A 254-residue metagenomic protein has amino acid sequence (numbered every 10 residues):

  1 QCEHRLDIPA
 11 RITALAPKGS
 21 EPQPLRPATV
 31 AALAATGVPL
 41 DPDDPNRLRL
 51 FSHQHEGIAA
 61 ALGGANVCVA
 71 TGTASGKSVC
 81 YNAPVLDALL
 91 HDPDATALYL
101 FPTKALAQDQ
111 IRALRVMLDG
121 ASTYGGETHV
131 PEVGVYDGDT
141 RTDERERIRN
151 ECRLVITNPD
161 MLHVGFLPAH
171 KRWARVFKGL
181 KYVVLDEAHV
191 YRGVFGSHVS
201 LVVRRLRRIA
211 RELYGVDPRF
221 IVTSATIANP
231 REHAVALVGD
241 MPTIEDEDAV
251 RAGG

Functional and structural regions predicted by a protein language model:
Q1-E56, G63-N66, Y124, P131: Helicase-associated low-complexity/disordered flanking segments
P42-A210, I221-T223, H233-L237, T243-G254: Conserved P-loop/Walker A NTP-binding site and adjacent catalytic elements of P-loop NTPases
G215-I221: Interdomain boundary/hinge elements
A228-P230: Canonical AAA+ ATPase core
